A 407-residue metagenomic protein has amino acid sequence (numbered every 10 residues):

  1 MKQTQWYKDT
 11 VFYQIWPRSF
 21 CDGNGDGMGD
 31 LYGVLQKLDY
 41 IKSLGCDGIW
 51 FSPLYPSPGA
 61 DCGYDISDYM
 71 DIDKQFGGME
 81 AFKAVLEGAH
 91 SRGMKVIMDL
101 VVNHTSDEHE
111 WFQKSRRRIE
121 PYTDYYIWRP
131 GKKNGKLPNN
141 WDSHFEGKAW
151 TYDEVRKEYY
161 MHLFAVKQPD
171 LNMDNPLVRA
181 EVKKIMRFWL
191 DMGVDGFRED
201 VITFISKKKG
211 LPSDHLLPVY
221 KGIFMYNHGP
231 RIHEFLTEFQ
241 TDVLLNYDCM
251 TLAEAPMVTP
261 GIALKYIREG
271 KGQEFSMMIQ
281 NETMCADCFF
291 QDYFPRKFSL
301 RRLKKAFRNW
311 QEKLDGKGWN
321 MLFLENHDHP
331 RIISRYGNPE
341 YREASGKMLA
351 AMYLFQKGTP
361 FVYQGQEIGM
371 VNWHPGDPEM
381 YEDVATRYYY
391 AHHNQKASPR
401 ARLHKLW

Functional and structural regions predicted by a protein language model:
M1-W407: Active-site and adjacent substrate-binding regions of carbohydrate-active enzymes
